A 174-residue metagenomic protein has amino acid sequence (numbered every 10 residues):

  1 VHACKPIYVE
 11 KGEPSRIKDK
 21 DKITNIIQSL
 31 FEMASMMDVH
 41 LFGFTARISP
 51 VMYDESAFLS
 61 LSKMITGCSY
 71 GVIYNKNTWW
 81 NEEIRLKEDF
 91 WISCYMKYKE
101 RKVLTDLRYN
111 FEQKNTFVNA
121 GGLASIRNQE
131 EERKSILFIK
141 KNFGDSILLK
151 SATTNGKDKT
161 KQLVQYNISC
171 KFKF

Functional and structural regions predicted by a protein language model:
V1-K5: Active-site acidic Asp-centered loop
P6-W91: Conserved catalytic core of nucleotide-sugar-dependent glycosyltransferases
I84-F174: C-terminal catalytic/acceptor-binding lobe
